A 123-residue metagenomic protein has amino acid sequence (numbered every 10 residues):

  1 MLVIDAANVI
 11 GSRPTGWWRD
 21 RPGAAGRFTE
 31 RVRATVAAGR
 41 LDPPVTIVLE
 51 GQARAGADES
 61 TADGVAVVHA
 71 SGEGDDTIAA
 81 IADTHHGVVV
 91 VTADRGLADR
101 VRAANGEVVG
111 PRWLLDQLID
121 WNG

Functional and structural regions predicted by a protein language model:
I4, I10-G123: Nuclease catalytic cores that cleave nucleic-acid phosphodiester bonds, predominantly acidic two-metal-ion
